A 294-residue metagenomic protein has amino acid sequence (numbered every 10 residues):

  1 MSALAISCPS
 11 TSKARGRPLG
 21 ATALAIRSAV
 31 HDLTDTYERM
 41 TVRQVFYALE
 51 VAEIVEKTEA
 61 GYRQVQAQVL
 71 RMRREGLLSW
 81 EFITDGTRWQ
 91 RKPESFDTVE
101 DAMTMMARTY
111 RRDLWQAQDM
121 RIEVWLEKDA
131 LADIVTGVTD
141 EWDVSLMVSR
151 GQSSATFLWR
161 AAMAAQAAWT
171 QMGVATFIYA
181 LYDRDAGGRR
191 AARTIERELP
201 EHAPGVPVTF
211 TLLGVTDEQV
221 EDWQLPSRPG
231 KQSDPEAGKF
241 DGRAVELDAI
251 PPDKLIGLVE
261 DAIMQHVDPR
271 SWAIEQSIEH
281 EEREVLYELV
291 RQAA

Functional and structural regions predicted by a protein language model:
M1-T176, R189-A294: Nucleic-acid enzyme cleavage-core boundary/entry regions
D185: Acidic, divalent-metal-coordinating active-site segment for phosphoryl/phosphodiester hydrolysis, typified by short
